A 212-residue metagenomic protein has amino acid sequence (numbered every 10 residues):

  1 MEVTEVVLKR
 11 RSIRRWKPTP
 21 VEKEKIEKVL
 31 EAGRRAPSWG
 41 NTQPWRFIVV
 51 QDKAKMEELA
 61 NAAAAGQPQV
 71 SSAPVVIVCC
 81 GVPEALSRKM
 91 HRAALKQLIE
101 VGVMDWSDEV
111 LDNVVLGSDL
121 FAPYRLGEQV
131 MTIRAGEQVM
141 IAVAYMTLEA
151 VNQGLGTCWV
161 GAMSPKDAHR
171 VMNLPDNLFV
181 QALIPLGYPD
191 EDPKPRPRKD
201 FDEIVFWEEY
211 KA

Functional and structural regions predicted by a protein language model:
M1-A212: Acidic, surface-exposed loops and disordered segments
